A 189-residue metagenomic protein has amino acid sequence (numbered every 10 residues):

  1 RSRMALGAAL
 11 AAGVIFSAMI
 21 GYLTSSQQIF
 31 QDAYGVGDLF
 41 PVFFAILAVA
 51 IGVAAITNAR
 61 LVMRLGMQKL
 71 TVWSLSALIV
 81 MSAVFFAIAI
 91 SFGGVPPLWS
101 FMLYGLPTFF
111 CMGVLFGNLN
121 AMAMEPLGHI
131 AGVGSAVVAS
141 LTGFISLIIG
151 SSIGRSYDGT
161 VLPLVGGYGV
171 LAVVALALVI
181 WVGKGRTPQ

Functional and structural regions predicted by a protein language model:
R1-G21, L106-F110: Pair of pore-lining "gating" transmembrane helices in MFS-fold secondary transporters
T24-L39: Short amphipathic helix-loop junctions that connect adjacent transmembrane helices in Major Facilitator Superfamily/SLC
G37-A45, A136: Small-residue hotspots at the loop-to-helix junctions and early N-terminal turns of transmembrane alpha-helices
V42-I51, T142: Transmembrane alpha-helical segments of major facilitator superfamily
A54-L70: Helix-to-loop junctions at the C-terminal end of transmembrane segments in multipass secondary transporters
K69-L119: C-terminal transmembrane helical hairpin of 12-TM major facilitator-type secondary transporters
N120-L162, G167-Y168: A late C-terminal transmembrane helix in Major Facilitator Superfamily
V170-Q189: Multi-pass alpha-helical transporter architecture, strongest for 12-TM Major Facilitator/SLC carriers used
